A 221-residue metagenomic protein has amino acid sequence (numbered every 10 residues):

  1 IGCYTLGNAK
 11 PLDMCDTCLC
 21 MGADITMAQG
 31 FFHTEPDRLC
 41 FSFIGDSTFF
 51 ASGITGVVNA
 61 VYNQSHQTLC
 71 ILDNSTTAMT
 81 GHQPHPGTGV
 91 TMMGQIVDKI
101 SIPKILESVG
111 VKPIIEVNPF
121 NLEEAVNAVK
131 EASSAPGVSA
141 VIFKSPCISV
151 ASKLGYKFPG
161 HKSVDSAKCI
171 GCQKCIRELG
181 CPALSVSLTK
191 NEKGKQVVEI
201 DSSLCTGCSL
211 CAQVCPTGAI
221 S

Functional and structural regions predicted by a protein language model:
I1-A9: Acidic-glycine-rich active-site phosphate/pyrophosphate-binding loop
G2, L72-S75, P119, S145-P146 (+1 more regions): Short, ordered loop/turn segments at secondary-structure junctions
L6, G30-C40, A183-S187, T217 (+1 more regions): Conserved helix-loop functional segments at active or binding sites
N8-A140, S152-L154: Thiamine diphosphate
I25-Q29, R38, S42, I100 (+6 more regions): Feature representing long, continuous alpha-helical segments
F41-F43, F49, L69-I71, I115-E116 (+7 more regions): Structured core elements
E131-P182, E192-K193: Glycine/aspartate-rich loop-and-adjacent alpha/beta segment that forms the canonical ThDP
I170, K174-V197, T206, L210-S221: Iron-sulfur cluster-binding cysteine motifs and their immediate structural context in ferredoxin-like electron-transfer
